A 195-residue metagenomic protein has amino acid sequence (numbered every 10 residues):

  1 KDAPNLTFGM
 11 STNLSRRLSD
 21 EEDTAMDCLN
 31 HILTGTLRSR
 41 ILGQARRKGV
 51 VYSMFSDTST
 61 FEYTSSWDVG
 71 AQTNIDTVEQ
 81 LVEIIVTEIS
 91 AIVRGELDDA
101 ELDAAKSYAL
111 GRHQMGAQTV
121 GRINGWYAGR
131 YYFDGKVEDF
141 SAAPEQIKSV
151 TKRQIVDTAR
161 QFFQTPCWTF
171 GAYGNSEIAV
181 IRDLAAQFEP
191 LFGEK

Functional and structural regions predicted by a protein language model:
K1-Q44, V82-E83, C167-K195: His/Glu-rich zincin catalytic helix
T7-R16, L42-R94, D99-S149, T165-G174: M16 family metallopeptidases and their MPP-like homologs
I32-G35, R130, F162: Conserved catalytic core of Hanks-type protein kinase domains
S66, T151, A179-D183: Short, solvent-exposed polar/charged micro-motifs at secondary-structure junctions
S149-R160: A short, acidic, amphipathic alpha-helical segment used as a generic capping/interface helix at domain edges
